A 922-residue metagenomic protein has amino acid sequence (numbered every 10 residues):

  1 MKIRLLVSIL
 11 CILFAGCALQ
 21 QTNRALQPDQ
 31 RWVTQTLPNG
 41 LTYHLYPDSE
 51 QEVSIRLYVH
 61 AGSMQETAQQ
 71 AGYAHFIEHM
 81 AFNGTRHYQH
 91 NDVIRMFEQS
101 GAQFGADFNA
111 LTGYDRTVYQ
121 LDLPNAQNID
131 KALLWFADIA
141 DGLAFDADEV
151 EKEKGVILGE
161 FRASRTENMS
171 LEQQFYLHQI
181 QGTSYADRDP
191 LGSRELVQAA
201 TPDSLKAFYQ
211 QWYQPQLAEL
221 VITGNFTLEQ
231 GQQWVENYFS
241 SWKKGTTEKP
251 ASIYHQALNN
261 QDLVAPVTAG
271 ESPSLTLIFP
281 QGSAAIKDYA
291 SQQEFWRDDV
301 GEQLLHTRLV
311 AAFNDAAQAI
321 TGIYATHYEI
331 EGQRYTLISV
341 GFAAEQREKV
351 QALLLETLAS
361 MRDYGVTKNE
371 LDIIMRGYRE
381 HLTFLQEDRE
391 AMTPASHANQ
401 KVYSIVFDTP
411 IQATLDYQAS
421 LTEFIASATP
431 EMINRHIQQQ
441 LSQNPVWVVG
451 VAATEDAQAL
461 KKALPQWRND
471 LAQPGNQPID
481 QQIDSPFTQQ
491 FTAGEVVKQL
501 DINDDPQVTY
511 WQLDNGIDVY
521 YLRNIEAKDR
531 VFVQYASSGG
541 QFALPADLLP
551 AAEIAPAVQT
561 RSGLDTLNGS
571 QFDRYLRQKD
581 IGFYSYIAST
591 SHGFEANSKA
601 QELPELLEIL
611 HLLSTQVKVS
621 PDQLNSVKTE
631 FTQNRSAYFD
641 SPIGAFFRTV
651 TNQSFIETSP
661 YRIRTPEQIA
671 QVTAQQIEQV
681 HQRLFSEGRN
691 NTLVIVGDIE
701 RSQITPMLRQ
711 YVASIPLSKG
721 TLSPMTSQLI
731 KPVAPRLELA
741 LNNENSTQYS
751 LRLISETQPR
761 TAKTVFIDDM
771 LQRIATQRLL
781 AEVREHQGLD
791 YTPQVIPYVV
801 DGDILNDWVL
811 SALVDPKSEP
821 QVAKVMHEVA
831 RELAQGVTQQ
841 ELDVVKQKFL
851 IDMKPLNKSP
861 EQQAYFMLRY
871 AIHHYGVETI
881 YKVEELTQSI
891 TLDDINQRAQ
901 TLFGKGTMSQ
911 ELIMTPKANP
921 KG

Functional and structural regions predicted by a protein language model:
M1-L6: Bacterial N-terminal signal peptides that target proteins for export
V7-A15: Bacterial N-terminal signal peptides
C17-T42, L228-T268, P273-I278, S291 (+7 more regions): Proteolytic maturation boundary segments
Y46, Q51-S63, Y73-A74, N91-I139 (+15 more regions): M16 family metallopeptidases and their MPP-like homologs
A71-H79, N83, Q303, L549 (+2 more regions): Active-site recognition of the HExxH zinc-binding catalytic motif
K154-S204, F208-P215, T223, L228-V235 (+2 more regions): Hydrophobic, small-residue-rich alpha-helical packing segments that form membrane-like cores
Y213, F685-S686: Flexible, low-complexity linker/tail segments at the boundary of structured domains
D298, A781-R784: Long, His/Glu/Asp-enriched segments that create or flank divalent metal/ion-associated functional microenvironments
